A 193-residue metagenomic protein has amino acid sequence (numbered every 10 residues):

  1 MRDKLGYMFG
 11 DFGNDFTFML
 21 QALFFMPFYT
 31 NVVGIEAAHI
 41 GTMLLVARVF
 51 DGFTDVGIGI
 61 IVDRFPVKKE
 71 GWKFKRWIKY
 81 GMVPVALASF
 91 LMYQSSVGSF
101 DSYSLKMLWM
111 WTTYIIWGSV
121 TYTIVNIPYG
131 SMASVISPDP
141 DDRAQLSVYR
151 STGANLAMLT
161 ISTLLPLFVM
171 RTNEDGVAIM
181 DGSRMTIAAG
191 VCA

Functional and structural regions predicted by a protein language model:
M1-A193: Membrane-embedded alpha-helical bundles of multi-pass transporters/translocases, especially carrier/permease families
